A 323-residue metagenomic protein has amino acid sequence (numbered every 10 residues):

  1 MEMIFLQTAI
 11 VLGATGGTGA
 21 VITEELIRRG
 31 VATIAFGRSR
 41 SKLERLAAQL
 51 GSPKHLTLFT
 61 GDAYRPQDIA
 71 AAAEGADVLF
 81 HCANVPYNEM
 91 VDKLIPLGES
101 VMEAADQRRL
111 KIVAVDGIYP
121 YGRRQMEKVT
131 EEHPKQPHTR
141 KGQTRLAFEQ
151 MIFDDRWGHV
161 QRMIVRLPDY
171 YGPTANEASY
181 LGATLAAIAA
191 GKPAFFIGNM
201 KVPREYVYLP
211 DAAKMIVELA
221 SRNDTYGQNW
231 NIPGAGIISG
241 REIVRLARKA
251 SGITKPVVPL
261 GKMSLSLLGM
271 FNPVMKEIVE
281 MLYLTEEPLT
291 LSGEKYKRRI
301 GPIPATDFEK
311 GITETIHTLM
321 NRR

Functional and structural regions predicted by a protein language model:
M1-M3, A9-I10, M215-I278, G293 (+3 more regions): Mid/C-terminal beta-alpha module of Rossmann-like enzyme folds, strongest in SDR-family dehydrogenases/epimerases
A9-R29: N-terminal Rossmann NAD(P)H-binding glycine-rich loop of SDR-like oxidoreductase domains
V31-K42: Conserved glycine-rich Rossmann-like NAD(P)H-binding loop of the short-chain dehydrogenase/reductase
S41-K42, A48-R108: NAD(P)H-binding glycine-rich loop region in Rossmannoid oxidoreductase-like domains and their noncatalytic homologs
V91, I95, E127, H138-Q150 (+3 more regions): Short-chain dehydrogenase/reductase
G98-R145: Conserved Rossmann-fold NAD(P)-dependent oxidoreductase catalytic core, especially the SDR/UDP-sugar
Q150-T174: Conserved beta-loop-beta element that borders a ligand/cofactor-binding pocket
N176-A183, I197-A220, G227-N231: Substrate-positioning beta->alpha
